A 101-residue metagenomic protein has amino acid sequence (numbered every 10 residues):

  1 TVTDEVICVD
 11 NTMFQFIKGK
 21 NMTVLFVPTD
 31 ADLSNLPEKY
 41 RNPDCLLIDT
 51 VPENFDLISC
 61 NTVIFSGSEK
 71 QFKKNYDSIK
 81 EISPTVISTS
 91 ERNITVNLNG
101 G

Functional and structural regions predicted by a protein language model:
T1-N42, S90-G101: Core dinuclear metal-dependent hydrolase active-site scaffold
E5-I7, L46, T85: Residue-level marker of intrinsically disordered, low-complexity segments enriched for small/polar residues
V24-D30, N42-E53, N61-S68, S88-S90: Active-site neighborhood of phospho(di)ester-bond hydrolases with catalytic His/Asp-centered motifs
L36-P37, N54-L57: Short, T/G/N/S-enriched strand-turn elements that build extracellular solenoid repeat scaffolds
S59-G101: Binuclear metal-ion centers of metallo-dependent hydrolases, dominated by the metallo-beta-lactamase
